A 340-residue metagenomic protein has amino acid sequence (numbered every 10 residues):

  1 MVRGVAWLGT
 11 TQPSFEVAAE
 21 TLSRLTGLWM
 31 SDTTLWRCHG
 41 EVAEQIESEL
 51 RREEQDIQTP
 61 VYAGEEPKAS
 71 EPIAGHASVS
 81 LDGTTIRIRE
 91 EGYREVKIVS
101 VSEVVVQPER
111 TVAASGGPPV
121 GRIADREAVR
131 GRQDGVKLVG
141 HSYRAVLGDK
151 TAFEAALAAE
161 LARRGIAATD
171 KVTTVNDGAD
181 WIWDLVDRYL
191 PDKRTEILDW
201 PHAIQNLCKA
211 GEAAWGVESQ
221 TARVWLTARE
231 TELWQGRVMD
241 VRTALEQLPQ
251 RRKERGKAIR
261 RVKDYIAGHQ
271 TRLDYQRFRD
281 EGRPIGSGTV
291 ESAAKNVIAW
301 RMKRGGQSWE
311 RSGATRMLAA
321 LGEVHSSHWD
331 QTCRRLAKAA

Functional and structural regions predicted by a protein language model:
M1-A340: Catalytic center-proximal scaffold of phosphoryl-transfer enzymes
